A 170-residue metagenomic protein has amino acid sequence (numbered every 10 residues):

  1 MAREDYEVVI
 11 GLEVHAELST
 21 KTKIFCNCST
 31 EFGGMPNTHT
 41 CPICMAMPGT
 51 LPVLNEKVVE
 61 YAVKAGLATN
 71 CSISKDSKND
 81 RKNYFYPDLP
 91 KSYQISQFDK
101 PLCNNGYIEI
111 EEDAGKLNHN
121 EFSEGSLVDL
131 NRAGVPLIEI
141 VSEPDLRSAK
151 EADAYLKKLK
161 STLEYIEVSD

Functional and structural regions predicted by a protein language model:
M1-D170: Basic, nucleic-acid-interacting segments
